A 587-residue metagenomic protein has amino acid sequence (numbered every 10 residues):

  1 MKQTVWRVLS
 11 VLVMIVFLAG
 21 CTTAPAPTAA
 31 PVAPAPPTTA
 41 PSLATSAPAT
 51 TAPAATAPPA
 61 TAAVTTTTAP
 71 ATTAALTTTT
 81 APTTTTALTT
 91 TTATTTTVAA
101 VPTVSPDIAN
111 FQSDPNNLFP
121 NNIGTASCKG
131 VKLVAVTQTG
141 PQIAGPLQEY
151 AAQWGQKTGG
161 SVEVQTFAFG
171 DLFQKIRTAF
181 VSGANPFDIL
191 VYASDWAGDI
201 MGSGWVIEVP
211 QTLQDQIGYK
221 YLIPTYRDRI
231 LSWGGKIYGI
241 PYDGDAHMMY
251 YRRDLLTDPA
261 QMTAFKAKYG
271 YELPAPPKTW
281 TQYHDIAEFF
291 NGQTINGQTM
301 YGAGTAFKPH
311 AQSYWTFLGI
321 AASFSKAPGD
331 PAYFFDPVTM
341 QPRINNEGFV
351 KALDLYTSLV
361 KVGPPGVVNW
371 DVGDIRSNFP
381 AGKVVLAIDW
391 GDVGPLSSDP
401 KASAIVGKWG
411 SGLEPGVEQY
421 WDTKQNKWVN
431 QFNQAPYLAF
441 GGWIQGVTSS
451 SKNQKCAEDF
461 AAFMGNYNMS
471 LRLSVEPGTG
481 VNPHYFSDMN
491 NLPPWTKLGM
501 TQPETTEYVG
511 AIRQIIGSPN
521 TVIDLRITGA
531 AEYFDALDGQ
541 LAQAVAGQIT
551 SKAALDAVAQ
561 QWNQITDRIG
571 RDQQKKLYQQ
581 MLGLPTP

Functional and structural regions predicted by a protein language model:
A100-S127, S194-Y250, H284, T316 (+2 more regions): Hinge/lid segment of periplasmic solute-binding proteins
P115-G124, C128, P141-S161, Y250 (+3 more regions): Short, polar/charged alpha-helical segment
P115-N121, G412-G416, T423-Q431, V475-Q543 (+1 more regions): Long, aromatic- and glycine/proline-rich binding clefts that accommodate carbohydrate-like moieties
K129-G140, G160-Q165, D188-I189, F460: Short, well-ordered beta-strand elements
E149-T225, R229-S232, K236-G239, P259-A260 (+4 more regions): Extracytoplasmic "Venus flytrap"/periplasmic binding protein-like
A152, G235, L255, K361-V362 (+1 more regions): Extracytoplasmic/periplasmic substrate-recognition and gating elements
W233-D243, H247, K278-Q341: Extracytoplasmic/periplasmic solute-binding protein
W280-F290, F324, P328-V372, G410-Q419: Glycine-centered hinge/linker elements that transmit conformational signals in sensory and ligand-binding systems
